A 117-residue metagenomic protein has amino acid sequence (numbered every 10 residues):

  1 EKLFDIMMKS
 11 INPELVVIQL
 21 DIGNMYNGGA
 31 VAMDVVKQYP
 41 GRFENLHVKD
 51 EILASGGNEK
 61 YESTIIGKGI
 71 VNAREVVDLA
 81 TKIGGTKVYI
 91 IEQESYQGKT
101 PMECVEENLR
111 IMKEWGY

Functional and structural regions predicted by a protein language model:
E1-L20, N24-Y117: Histidine-acidic metal/acid-base catalytic patches
